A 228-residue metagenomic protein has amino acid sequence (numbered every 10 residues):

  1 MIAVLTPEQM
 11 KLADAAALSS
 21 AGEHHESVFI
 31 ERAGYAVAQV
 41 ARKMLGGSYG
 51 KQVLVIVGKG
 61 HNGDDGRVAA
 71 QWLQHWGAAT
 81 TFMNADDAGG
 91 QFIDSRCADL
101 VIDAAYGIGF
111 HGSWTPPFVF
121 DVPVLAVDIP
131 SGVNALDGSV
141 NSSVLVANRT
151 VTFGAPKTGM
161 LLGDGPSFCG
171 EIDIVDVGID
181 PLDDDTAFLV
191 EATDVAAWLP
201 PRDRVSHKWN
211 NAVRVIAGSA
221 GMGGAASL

Functional and structural regions predicted by a protein language model:
M1-N84, M160-L228: Small-residue (G/A/S/T)-rich helix-start motifs and N-terminal tracts that mark the onset
L54-I56, H61-D121: N-terminal small/polar loop signature for handling phosphorylated ligands or for N-terminal nucleophile
N84-A88, F110-H111, S131-A135, D194-L199: Short gly/ser/thr-rich secondary-structure transition/capping motifs
A98-L100, A105-A187: Internal gly/pro-rich beta-alpha loop/helix module that stabilizes soluble enzyme cofactors or their anionic handles
